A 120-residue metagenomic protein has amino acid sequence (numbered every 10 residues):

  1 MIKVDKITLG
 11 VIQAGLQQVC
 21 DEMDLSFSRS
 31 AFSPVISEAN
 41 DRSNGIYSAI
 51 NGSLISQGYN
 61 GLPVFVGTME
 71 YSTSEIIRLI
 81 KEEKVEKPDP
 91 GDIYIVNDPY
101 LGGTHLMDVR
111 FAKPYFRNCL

Functional and structural regions predicted by a protein language model:
M1-P90, I95-L120: Glycine/proline-enriched, intrinsically flexible loops and inter-domain linkers
